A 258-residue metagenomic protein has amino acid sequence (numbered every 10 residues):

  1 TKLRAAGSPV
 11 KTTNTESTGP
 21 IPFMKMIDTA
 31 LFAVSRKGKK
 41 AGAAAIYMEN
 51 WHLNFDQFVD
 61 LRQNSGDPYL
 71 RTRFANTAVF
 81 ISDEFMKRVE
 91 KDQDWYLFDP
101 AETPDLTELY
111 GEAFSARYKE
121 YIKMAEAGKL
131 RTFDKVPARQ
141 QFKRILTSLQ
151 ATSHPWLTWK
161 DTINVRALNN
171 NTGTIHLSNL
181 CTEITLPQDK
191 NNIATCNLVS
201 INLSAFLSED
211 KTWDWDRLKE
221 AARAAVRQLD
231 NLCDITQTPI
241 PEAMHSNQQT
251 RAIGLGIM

Functional and structural regions predicted by a protein language model:
T1-T12, E16, P20-F23, A33-K37 (+1 more regions): Function-dense linear segments that define catalytic or interfacial modules in macromolecule-processing proteins
L3, T12-M26, R36-G42, Y47-G173 (+1 more regions): Conserved, charged catalytic cores of large soluble enzymes
D92, Y96-D134, T195-N197, L203-L232 (+1 more regions): N-terminal leader/propeptide and maturation segments of large enzyme subunits in energy/redox metabolism and hydrolases
